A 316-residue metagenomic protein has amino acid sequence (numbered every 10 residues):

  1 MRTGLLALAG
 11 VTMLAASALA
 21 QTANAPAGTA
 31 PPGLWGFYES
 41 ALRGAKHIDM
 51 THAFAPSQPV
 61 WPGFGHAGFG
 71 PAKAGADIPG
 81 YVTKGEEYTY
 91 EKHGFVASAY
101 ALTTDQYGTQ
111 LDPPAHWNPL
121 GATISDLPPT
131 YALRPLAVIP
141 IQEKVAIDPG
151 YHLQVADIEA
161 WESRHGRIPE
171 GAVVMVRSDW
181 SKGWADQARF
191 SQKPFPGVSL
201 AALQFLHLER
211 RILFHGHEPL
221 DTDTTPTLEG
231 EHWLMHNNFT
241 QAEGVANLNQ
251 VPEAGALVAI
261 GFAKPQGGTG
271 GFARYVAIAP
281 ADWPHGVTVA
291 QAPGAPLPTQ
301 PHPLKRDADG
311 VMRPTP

Functional and structural regions predicted by a protein language model:
G4-S17: Bacterial N-terminal signal peptides
Q21-P316: Active-/binding-site microenvironments in catalytic and ligand-binding cores
